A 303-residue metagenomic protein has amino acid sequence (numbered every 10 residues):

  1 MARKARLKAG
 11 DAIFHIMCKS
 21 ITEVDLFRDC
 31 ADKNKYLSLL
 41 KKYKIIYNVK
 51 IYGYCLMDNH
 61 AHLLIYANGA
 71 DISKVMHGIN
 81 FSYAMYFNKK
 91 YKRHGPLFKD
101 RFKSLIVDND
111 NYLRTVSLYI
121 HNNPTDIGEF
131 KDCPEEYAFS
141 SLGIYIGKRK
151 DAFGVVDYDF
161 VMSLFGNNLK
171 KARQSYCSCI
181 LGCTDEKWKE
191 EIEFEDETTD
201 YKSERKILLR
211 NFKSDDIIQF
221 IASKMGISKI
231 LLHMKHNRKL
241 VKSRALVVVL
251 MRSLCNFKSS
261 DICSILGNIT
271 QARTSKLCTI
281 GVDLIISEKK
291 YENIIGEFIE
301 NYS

Functional and structural regions predicted by a protein language model:
M1-G53, M57-D58, Y66-S303: Short Pro-Cys-Gly-centered "Cys-loop" motif that presents a nucleophilic cysteine in a tight turn
H62: Conserved G/P- and acidic residue-centered "switch" motifs that form tight phosphate/ATP-binding loops in soluble
